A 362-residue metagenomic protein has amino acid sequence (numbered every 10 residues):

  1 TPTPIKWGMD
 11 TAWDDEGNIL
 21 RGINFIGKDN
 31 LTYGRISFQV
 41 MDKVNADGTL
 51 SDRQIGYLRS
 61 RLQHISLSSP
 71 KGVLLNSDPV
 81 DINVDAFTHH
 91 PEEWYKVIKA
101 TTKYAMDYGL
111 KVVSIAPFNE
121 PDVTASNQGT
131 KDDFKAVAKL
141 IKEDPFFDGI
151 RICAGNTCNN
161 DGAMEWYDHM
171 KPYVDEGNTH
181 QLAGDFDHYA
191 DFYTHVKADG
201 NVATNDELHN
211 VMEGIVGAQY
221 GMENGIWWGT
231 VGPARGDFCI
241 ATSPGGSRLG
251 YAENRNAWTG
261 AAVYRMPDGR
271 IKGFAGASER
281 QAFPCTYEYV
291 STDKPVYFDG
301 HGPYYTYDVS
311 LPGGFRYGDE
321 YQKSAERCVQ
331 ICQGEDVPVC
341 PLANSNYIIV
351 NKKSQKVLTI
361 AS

Functional and structural regions predicted by a protein language model:
T1-W7, C340: Mature N-terminal, pre-catalytic/accessory segment of carbohydrate-active enzymes
T3-I5, S69-K71, G269: Residues at beta-strand starts and edge strands
G8, Y33, E176, N346-I348 (+1 more regions): Structural detector of coil-to-beta-strand junctions
D10-E165: Substrate-binding cleft and catalytic face of glycoside hydrolase catalytic domains, especially the flexible beta-alpha
N45, M266, N351: Acidic surface patches and DE-rich sequence motifs
K99-K103, V112-V113, T124-S345: Substrate-binding and catalytic surfaces of secreted/luminal carbohydrate-active proteins
V339-S362: Extracellular glycan-recognition/adhesion modules and their associated mucin-like linkers
